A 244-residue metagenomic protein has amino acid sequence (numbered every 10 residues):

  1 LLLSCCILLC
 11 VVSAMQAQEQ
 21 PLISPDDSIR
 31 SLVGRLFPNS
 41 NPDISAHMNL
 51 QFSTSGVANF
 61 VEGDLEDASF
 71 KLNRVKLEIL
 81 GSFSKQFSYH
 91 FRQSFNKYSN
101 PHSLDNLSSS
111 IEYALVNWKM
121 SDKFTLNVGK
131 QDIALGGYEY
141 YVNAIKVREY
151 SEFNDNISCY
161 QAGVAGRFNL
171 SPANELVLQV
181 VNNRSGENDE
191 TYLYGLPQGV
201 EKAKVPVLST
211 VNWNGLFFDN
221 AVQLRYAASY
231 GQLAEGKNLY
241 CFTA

Functional and structural regions predicted by a protein language model:
L1-P21: Bacterial Sec-dependent N-terminal signal peptides
Q16-F52, A58-V61, E66, D132: Outer-membrane beta-barrel biogenesis signature
E19-L22, Q51, S55, F60-G63 (+3 more regions): Surface-exposed coil loops of outer-membrane beta-barrel proteins
P38-S40, G63-D67, I79, P101-L104 (+4 more regions): Outer-membrane beta-barrel proteins
N41-S45, L72, S82-Q86, S121-K123 (+3 more regions): Outer-membrane beta-barrel channels and translocator barrels
N41-S45, S55, F87, P206 (+1 more regions): Detector for outer-membrane/organellar transmembrane beta-barrel domains, recognizing the amphipathic beta-strand
N73-Y98: Surface-exposed extracellular loop regions of Gram-negative outer-membrane beta-barrel proteins
V75-S82, I111-K119, V164-F168, E201 (+2 more regions): Feature captures outer-membrane beta-barrel proteins of Gram-negative bacteria and organelles
